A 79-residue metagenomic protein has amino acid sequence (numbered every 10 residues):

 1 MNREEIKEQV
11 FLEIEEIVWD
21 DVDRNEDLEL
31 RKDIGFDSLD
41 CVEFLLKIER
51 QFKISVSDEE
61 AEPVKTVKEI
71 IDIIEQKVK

Functional and structural regions predicted by a protein language model:
M1-D23, K77-K79: Thiotemplate assembly-line natural product biosynthesis machinery
I6, E29, T66-E69: Residue-level recognition of oxygen-bearing side chains
Q9, F44-K47, V64, I73: Generic alpha-helical secondary-structure signal
E15-G35, K53-P63: Phosphopantetheine carrier-protein modules
K32-R50: Phosphopantetheine-attachment site and its flanking helix in carrier
E62-K79: Charged low-complexity stretches with an acidic bias
